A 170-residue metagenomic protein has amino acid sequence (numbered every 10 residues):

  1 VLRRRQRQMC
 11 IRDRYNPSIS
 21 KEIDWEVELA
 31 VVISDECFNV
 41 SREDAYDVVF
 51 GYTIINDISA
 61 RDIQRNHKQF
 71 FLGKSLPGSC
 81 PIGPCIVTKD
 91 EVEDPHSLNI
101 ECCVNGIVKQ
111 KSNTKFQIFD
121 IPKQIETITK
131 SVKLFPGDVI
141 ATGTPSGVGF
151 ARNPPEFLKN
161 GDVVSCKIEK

Functional and structural regions predicted by a protein language model:
V1-I11: Single conserved hydrophobic/aromatic residue that forms the stacking wall/gate of nucleotide- or nucleobase-binding
R5, I19-S20, W25-E28, D47-F50 (+3 more regions): Short coil/turn connectors at secondary-structure junctions
Q8, A60-R61: Short gly/pro/ser/thr-enriched loop/turn and capping motifs at secondary-structure boundaries
Y15-I23, E28-L29, C37-D44, F71-K74 (+1 more regions): A generic local secondary-structure boundary/capping motif
P17-I19, V27-L29, I33-C37, C102 (+1 more regions): Hydrophobic beta-sheet segments that form the core/acyl-binding groove of ACP/CoA-dependent acyl-chain-processing
W25-L29, I33-D35, T53-I58, I86 (+1 more regions): Short, structured patches in soluble enzyme cores that scaffold and shape functional sites
S41-T53: Short Gly/aromatic-enriched secondary-structure transition segments
R61-K170: Catalytic-pocket segment enriched in acidic/His residues
